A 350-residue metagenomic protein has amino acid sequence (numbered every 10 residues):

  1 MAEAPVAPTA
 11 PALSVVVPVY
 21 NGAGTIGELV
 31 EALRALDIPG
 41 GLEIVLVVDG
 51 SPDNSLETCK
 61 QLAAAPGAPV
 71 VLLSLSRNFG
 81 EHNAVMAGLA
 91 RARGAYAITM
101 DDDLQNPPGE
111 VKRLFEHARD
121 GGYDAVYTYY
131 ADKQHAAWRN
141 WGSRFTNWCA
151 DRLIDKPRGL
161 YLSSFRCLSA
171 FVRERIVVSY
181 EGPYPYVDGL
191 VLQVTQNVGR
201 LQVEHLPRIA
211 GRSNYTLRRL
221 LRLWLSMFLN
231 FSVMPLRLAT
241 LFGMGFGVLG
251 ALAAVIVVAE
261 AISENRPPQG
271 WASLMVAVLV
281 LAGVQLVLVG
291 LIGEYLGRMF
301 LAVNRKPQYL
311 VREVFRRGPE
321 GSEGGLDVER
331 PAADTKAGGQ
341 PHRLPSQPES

Functional and structural regions predicted by a protein language model:
A2-A12, Y186-S350: Hydrophobic helical membrane-anchoring modules
A12-S14, E43: Cell-envelope/extracellular polymer assembly enzymes that use nucleotide-activated donors
G24-G27, D53-L62: Acidic helix N-cap motif at the loop->helix transition within catalytic regions of sugar-transfer enzymes
E31-G41: Short, acidic, metal-binding catalytic loop of nucleotide-sugar glycosyltransferases
G40-S51, L73-S74: Short beta-strand/loop segment that forms part of the nucleotide-sugar
V48-E57, L104-Q105: A conserved acidic beta->alpha catalytic loop
L73-R77, E81-R91, Y96, P108-P185 (+1 more regions): Acceptor/aglycone-binding surface of glycosyltransferases and processive sugar-polymer synthases
